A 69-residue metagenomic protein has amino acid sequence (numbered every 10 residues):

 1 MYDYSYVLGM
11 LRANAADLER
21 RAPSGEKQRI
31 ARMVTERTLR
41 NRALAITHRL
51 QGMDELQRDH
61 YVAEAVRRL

Functional and structural regions predicted by a protein language model:
M1-I30, V66-L69: Ser/Thr- and Pro/Gly-biased, low-complexity intrinsically disordered regions that serve as regulatory linkers
S24-L69: Short, positively charged, Ser/Thr-rich terminal linear motifs in low-complexity/disordered regions that act as
